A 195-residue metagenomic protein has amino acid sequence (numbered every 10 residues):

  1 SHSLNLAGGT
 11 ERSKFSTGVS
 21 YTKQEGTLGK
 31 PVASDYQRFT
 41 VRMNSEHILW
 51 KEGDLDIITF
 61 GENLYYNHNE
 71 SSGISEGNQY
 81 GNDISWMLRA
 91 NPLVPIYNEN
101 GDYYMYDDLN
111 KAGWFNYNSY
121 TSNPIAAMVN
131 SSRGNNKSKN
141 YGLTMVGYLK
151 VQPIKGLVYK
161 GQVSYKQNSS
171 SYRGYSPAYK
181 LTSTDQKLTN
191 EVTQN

Functional and structural regions predicted by a protein language model:
S1, G29-Y36, T40, N44-G142 (+2 more regions): Surface-exposed loop/interface segments of Gram-negative outer-membrane beta-barrel transport/assembly proteins
S1-K30, N130-R133, K150-Q152: Residues embedded in well-ordered regular secondary structure
T10-E11, W50-L55, Q152-I154: Outer-membrane beta-barrel channels and translocator barrels
L157: An active-site-proximal structural segment forming one wall of the substrate-binding cleft that immediately precedes
